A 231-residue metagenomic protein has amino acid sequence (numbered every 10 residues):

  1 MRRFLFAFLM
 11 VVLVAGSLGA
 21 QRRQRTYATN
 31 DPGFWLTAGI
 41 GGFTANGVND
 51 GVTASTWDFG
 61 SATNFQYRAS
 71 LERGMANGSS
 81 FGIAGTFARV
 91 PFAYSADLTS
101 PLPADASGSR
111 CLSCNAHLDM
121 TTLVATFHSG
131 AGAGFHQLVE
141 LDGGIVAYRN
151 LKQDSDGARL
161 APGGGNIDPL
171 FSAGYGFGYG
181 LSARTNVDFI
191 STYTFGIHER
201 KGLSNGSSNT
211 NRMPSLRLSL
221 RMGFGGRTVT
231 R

Functional and structural regions predicted by a protein language model:
M1-F4: Positively charged n-region of N-terminal signal peptides that target proteins for export
A7-A15: Bacterial N-terminal signal peptides
A20-G74, G143, Y148-N150, M213-R231: Short glycine/proline- and aromatic-enriched beta-strand/turn motifs that initiate or cap beta-hairpins
Q21-Q24, S70-A158, D168, S215-R227: Gram-negative (and chloroplast) outer-membrane scaffold detector with strong preference for beta-barrel transmembrane
A28-N30, T56-T63, G108-H117, A158-I167 (+1 more regions): Replace "Gram-negative outer membrane beta-barrel proteins" with "bacterial and organellar outer membrane beta-barrel
F34-T44, I83-R89, V139-I145, Y175-F177 (+2 more regions): Transmembrane beta-barrel strands of outer-membrane/channel proteins
V48-T53, S95-D97, L151-G157, R200-S204: Short acidic, glycine/proline-rich loop/turn micro-motifs
V90-Y94, A173-R231: Predominantly the C-terminal beta-signal and adjacent terminal strand-loop region of outer-membrane beta-barrel
